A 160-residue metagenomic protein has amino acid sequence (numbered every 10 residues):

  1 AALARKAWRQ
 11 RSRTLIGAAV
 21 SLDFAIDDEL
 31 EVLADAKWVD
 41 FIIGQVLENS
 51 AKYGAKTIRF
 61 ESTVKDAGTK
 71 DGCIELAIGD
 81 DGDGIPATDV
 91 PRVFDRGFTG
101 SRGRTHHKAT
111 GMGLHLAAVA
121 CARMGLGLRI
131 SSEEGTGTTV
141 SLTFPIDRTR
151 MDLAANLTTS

Functional and structural regions predicted by a protein language model:
I16-E31, K65: Conserved catalytic submotifs in the C-terminal HATPase_c
N49-A51: Short helix-loop "hinge" at the ATP-lid/N-box region of the Bergerat-fold HATPase_c
T57-D71: Short beta-strand/loop element within the Bergerat-fold HATPase_c
D80: Acidic ATP/Mg2+-coordinating residue in the GHKL
I85-F98, L157: Short conserved segment of the HATPase_c
F98-K108: Glycine-rich ATP-lid/hinge loop adjacent to the conserved G-boxes
